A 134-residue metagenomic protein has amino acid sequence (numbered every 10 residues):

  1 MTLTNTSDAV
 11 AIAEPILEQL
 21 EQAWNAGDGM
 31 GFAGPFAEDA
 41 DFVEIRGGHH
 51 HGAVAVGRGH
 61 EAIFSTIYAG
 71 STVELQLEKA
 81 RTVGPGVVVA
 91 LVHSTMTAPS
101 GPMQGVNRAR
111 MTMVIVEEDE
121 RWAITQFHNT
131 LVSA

Functional and structural regions predicted by a protein language model:
T2-A9: A detector for short, charged/polar N-terminal pre-domain segments
V10, I16, G29-G86, G105-N107: A solvent-exposed, acidic/Ser-Thr-rich amphipathic alpha-helical stretch
L20, G27-D28: Short helix-adjacent coil turns
F36, S94-M96, H128-N129: Short beta-strand segments enriched in hydrophobic/aromatic residues within well-folded beta-rich domains
P85-S94: A short hydrophobic beta-strand element
M96-S100, I115: Beta-strand elements of well-folded, non-transmembrane domains
R108-A134: Short beta-strand edge/turn micro-motifs at domain boundaries
